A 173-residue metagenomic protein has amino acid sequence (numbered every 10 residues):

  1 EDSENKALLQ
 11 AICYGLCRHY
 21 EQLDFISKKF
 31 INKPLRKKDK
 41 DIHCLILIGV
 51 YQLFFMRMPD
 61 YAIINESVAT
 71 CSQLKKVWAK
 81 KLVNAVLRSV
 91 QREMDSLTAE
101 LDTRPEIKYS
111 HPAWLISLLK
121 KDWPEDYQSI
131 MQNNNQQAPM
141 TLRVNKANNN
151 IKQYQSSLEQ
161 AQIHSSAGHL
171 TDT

Functional and structural regions predicted by a protein language model:
E1-T173: Class I Rossmann-like S-adenosyl-L-methionine
